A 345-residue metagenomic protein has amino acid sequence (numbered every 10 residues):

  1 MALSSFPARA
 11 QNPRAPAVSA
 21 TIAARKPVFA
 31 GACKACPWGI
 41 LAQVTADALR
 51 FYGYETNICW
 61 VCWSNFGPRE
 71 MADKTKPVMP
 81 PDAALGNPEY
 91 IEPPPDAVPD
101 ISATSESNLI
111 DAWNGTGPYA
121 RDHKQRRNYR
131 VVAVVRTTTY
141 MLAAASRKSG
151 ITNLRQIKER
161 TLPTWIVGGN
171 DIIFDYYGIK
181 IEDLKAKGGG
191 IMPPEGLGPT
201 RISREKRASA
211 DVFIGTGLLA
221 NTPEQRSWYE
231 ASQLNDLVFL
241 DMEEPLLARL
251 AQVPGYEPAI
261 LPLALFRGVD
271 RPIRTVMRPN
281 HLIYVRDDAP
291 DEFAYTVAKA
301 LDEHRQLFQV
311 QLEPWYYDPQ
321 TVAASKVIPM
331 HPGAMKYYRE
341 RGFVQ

Functional and structural regions predicted by a protein language model:
M1-Q11: N-terminal export signals
A10-A20: Cleaved targeting-peptide boundary
T21-P27, I40-L41, V212, G217-L234 (+3 more regions): An extracytoplasmic/periplasmic, membrane-proximal ligand-sensing/linker region
A24-C62, F66, T138-I202, R207 (+2 more regions): Bilobed "Venus flytrap"/periplasmic-binding protein-like clamshell domains and structurally analogous long
A42-D47, I58-Q125, A143, L197-E205 (+2 more regions): Pocket-flanking alpha-helical
E106, T116-G117, I181-I283: Pocket-lining segment of extracytoplasmic ligand-binding domains
D122-R136, A264-R274: A structural signal for short loop-to-beta-strand junctions that line the ligand-binding cleft of periplasmic/secreted
T138-I151, L247-P254, T275-F293, A300: A bilobed periplasmic-binding-protein/Venus flytrap-type ligand-binding module shared by bacterial periplasmic
